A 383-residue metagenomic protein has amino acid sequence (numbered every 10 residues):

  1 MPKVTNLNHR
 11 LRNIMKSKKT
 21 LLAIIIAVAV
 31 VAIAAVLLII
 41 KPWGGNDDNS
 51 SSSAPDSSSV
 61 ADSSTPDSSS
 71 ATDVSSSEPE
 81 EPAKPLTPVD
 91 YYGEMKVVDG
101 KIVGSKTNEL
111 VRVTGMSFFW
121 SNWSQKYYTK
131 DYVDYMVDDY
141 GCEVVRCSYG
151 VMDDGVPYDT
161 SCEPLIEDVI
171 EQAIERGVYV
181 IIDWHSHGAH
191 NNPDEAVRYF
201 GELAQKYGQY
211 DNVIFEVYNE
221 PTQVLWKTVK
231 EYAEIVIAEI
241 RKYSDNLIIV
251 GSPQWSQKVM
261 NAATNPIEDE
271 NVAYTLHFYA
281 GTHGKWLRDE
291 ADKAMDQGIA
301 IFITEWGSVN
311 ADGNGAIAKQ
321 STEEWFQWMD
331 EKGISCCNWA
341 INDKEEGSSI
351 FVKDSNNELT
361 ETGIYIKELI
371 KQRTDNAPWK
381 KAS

Functional and structural regions predicted by a protein language model:
M1-K16: N-terminal Lys/Arg-rich, disordered targeting/topogenic segments
R12-A29: N-terminal Sec-pathway targeting helices
A29-I40, S59, S64: Amphipathic alpha-helical coiled-coil/heptad-repeat segments
V36-S50: Hydrophobic single-pass membrane-insertion segments
D47-P88: N-terminal, intrinsically disordered, polar/charged segments of Gram-positive cell-envelope systems that serve as
A83-P164, H187-N191, F302, S308-G313 (+2 more regions): N-terminal substrate-binding region of glycoside hydrolase catalytic domains
D90-K96, W120, Q125, G141 (+4 more regions): Extracellular glycoside hydrolase catalytic/binding regions
T129-G188, N192-R198, I237-Y243, A318-K332: Aromatic-lined substrate-binding rim segments of carbohydrate-active enzymes
